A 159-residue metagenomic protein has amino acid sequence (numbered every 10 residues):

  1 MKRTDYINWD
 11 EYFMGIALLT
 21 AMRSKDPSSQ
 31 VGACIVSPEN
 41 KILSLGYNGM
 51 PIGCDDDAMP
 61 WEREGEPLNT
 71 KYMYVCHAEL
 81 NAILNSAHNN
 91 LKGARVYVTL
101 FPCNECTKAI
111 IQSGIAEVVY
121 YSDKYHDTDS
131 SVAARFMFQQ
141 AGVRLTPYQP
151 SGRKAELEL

Functional and structural regions predicted by a protein language model:
M1-L159: Zinc-dependent deaminase catalytic domain
